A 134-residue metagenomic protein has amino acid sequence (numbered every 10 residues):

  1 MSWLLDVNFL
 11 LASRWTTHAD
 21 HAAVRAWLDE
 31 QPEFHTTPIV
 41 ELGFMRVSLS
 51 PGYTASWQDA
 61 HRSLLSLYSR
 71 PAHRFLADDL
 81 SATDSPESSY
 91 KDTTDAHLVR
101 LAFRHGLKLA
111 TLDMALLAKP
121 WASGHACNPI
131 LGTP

Functional and structural regions predicted by a protein language model:
M1, L80-E87, D92, A96-P134: Acidic, PIN/NYN-like endoribonuclease modules and their adjacent C-terminal/linker elements
M1-T36, P51-D59, W121-G124: Short, well-structured N-terminal submotif of metal-dependent ribonuclease cores
L10, E41-F44, L116-L117: A generic structural signal for short hydrophobic patches within well-formed alpha-helices
V24-L28, L64-L65, L98-V99: Short amphipathic alpha-helical segments and helix-helix/interface helices
P32, A72, F103-G106: Residue-level detector of structured alpha->beta connecting loops
H35-T37, F75, L109-T111: A structural signal for short, well-ordered beta-strand segments and their strand-loop junctions that often border
T36-I39, T93: Aromatic- and histidine-enriched alpha-helix N-cap/loop-to-helix transition segments that scaffold the rims
P38-G43, H61-S88: Acidic catalytic patch
